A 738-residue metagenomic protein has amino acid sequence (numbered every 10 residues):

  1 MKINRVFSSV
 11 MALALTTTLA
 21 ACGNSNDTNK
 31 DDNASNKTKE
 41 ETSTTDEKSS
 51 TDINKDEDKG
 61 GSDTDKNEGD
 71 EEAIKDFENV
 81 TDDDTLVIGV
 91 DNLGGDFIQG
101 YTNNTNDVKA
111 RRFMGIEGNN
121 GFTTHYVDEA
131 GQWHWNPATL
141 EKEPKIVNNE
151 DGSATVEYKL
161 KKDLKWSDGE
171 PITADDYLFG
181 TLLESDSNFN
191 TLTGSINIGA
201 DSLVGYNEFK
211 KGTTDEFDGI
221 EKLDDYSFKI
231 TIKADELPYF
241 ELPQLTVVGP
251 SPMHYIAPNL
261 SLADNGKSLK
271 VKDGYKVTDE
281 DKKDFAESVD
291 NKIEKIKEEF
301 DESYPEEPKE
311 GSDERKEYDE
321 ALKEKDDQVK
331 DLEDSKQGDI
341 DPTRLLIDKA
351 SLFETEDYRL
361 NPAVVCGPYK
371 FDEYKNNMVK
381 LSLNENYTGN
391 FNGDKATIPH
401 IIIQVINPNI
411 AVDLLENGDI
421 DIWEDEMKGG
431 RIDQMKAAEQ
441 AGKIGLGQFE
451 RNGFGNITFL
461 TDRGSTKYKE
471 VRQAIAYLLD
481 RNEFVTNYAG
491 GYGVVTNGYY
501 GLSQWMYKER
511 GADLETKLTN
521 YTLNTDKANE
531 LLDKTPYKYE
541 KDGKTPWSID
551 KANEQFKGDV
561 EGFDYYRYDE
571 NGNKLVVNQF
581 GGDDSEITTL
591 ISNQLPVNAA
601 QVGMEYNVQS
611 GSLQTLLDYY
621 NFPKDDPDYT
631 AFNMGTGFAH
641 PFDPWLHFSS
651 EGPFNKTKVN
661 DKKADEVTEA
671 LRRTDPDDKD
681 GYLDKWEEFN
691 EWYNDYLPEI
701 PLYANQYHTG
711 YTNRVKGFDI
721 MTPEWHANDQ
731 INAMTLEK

Functional and structural regions predicted by a protein language model:
T18-A21: C-terminal motif of bacterial Sec signal peptides marking the signal peptidase cleavage site
D83-N92, T155-Y158, Y177, F228-K229 (+6 more regions): Short, well-ordered beta-strand elements
L86-D151: N-terminal lobe/hinge region of extracytoplasmic solute-binding protein
D91, E184, N190-S202, D372-L383 (+5 more regions): Extracellular/periplasmic solute-recognition and catalytic clefts
K142-I196, L223, K229-T231, Y239 (+3 more regions): Aromatic- and charge-enriched surface segment that lines or borders ligand/interaction sites
T231-S251, V271-P408, Q434-N452, D564: Aromatic-rich, solvent-exposed beta-strand/loop patch
M378, L478-E515, D583, I587-V597 (+1 more regions): Detector for C-terminal structural segments
K380, K467-P596, L736-E737: Append "and occasionally in soluble cytosolic enzymes with long acidic Gly/Pro-rich linkers
